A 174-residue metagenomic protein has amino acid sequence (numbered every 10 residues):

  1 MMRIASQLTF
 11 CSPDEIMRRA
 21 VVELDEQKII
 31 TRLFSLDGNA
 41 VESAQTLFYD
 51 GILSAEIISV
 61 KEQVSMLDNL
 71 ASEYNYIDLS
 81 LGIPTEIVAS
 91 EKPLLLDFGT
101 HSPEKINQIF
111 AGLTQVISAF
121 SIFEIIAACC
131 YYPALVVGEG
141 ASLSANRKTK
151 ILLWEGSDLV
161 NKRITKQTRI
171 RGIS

Functional and structural regions predicted by a protein language model:
M2, S12-D78, T85-I87, P93 (+1 more regions): Histidine-rich, glycine-flanked metal-binding segment
Q7: Residue-level signal for inorganic ion chemistry
L79-I83, F98-T100: A cross-domain feature marking catalytic cores of carbohydrate-active enzymes and several ubiquitous metabolic/repair
G82-V88, E104-I109: Well-ordered, non-membrane alpha-helical segments in soluble/globular domains
P93-S174: His/Asp/Glu-enriched, well-ordered alpha-helical/loop segment that forms or immediately abuts the divalent-metal
